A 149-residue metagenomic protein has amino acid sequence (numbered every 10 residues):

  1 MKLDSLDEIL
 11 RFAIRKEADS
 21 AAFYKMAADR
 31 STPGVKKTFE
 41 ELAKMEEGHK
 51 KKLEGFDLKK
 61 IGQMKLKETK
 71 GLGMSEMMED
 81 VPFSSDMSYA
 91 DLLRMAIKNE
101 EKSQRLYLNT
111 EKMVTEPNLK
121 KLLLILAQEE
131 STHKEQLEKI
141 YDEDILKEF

Functional and structural regions predicted by a protein language model:
M1-F149: Non-heme di-metal
